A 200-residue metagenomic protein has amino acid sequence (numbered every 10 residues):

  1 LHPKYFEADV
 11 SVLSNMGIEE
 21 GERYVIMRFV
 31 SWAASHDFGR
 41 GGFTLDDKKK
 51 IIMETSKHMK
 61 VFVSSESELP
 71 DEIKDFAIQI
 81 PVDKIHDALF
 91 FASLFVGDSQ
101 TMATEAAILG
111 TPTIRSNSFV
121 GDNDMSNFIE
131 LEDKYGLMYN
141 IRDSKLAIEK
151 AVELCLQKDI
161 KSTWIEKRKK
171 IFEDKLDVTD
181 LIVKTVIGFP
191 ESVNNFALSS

Functional and structural regions predicted by a protein language model:
L1-G41: A nucleotide-sugar donor-handling region in carbohydrate enzymes
M27-W32, K48-V82: Catalytic donor nucleotide-activated moiety binding site of glycosyltransferases and closely related
T55, D87-A88, L131: Structural alpha-helical scaffold elements that stabilize or flank donor/cofactor-binding regions in carbohydrate
V82-F91: Short acidic alpha-helix that forms the nucleotide-activated donor recognition element in Leloir-type transferases
H86, T104-A107: Short alpha-helical segment that forms part of, or immediately flanks, the ligand-binding pocket in carbohydrate-active
F90-D98: Acidic donor-binding loop of glycosyltransferase active sites
I108-I165: Catalytic binding pocket for nucleotide-activated donors in carbohydrate/polymer assembly enzymes
L156-S200: C-terminal amphipathic helix plus adjacent low-complexity, charged tail appended to glycosyltransferase catalytic
